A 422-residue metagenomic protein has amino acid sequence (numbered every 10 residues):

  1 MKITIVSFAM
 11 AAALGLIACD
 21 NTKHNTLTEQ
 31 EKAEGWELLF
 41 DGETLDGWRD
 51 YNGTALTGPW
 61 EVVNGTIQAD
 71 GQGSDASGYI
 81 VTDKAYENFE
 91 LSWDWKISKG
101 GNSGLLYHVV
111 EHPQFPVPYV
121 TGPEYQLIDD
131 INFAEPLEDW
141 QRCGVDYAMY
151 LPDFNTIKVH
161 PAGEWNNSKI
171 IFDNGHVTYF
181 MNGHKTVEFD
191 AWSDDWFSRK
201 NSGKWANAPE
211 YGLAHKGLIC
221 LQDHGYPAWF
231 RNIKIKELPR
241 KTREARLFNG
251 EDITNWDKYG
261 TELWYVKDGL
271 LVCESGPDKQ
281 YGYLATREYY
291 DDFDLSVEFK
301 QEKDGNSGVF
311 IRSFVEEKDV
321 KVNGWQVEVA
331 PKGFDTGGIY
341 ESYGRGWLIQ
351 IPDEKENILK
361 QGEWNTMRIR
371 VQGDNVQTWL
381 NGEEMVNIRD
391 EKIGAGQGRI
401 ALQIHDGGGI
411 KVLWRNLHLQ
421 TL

Functional and structural regions predicted by a protein language model:
M1-T26: Bacterial Sec-dependent N-terminal signal peptides
C19-L422: Carbohydrate-interacting regions of secretory-pathway proteins
